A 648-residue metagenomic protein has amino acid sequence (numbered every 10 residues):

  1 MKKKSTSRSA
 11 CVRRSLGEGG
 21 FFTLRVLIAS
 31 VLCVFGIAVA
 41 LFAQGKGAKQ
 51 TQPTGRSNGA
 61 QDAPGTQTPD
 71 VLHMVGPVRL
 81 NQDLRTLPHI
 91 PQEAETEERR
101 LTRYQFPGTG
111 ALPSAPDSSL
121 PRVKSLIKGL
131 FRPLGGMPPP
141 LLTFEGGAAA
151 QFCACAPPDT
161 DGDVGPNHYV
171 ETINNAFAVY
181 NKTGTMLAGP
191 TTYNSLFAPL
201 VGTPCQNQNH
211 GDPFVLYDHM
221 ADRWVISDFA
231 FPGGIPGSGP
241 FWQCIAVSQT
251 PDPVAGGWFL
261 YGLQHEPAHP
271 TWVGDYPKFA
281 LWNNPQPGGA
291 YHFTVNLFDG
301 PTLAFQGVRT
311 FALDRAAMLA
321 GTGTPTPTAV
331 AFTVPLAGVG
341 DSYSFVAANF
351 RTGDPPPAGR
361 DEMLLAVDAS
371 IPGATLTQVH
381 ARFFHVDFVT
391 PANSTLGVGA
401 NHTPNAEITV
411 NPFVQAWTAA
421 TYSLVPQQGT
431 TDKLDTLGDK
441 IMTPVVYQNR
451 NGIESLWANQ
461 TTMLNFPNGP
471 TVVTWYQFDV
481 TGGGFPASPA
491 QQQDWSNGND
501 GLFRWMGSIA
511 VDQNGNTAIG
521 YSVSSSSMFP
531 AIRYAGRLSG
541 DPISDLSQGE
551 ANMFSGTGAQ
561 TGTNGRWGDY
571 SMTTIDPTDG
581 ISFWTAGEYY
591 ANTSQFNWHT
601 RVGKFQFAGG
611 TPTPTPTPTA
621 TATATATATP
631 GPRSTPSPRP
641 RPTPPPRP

Functional and structural regions predicted by a protein language model:
M1-T23: N-terminal secretory signal peptides that target proteins for export/translocation
K2-K4, R8, K46-K49, R633 (+2 more regions): Polybasic, lysine/arginine-rich low-complexity segments
S9, G20, V31, Q151-C153 (+1 more regions): Secreted/extracellular small peptides and ectodomain modules produced from precursors
V12-S15, V31, A40-F42, T615-T623: N-terminal start and proteolytic maturation junction detector
G17-G20, G36, G631: Residue-identity detector for glycine
R25-A38: Bacterial N-terminal signal peptides
Q44-P612: C-terminal PAP-associated
T611-R647: Ser/Thr-rich, Proline-interspersed low-complexity disordered segments
